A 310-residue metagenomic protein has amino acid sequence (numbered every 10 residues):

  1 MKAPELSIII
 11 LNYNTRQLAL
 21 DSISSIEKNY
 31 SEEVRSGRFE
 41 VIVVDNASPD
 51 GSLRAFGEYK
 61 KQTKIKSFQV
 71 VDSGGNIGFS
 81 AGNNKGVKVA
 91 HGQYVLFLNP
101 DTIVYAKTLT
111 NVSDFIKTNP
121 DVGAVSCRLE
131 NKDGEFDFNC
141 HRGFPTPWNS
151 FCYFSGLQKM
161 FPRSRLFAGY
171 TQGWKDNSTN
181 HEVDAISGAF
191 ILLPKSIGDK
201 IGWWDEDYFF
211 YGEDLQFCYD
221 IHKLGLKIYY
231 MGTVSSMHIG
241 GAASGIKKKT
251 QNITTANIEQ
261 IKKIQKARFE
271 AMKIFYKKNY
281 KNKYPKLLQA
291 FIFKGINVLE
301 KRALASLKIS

Functional and structural regions predicted by a protein language model:
M1-K28, E32-G37: N-proximal low-complexity "stem/linker" segments adjacent to membrane-targeting elements
S24-G75, K85: Acidic donor-binding segment of Leloir-type glycosyltransferases
D72-A90, N111: Glycine-rich, basic loop-to-helix element that forms the pyrophosphate-binding segment of sugar-nucleotide handling
V95: Short aromatic/hydrophobic "clamp" motif used to bind/position activated sugar donors
I103-H141: Conserved donor NDP-sugar-binding/catalytic core segment of glycosyltransferases
F144-V183: Short, flexible, basic/aromatic active-site loop/helix in glycosyltransferases
D176-M237: A short, conserved alpha-helix in the catalytic core of glycosyltransferases
Y219-I309: Active-site-adjacent helix/loop segment of glycosyltransferases that harbors family-specific signature motifs
